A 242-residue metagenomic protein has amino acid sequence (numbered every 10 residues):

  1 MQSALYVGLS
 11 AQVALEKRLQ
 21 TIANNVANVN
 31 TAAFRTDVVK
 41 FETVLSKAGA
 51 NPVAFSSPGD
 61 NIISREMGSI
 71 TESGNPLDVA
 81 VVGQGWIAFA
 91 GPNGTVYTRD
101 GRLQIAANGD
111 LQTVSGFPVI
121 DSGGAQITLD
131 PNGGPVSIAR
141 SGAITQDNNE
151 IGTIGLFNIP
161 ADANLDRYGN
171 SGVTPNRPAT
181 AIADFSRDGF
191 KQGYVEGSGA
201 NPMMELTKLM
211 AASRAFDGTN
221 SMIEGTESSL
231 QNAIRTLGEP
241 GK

Functional and structural regions predicted by a protein language model:
M1-K242: Amphipathic alpha-helical polymerization modules
